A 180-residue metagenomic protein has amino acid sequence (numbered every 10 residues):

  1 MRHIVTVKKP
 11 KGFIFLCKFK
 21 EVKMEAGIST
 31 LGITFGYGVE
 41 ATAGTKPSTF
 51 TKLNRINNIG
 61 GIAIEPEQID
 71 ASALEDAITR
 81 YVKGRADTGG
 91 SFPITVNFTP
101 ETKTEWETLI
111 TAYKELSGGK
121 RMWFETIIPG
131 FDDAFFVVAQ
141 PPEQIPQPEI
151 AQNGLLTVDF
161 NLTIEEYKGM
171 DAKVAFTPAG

Functional and structural regions predicted by a protein language model:
M1-T42, K168-G180: Short, intrinsically disordered N-terminal pre-domain segments
I4, K11, S48, G130 (+3 more regions): Generic low-complexity segments that are intrinsically disordered, proline-rich and/or Lys/Arg-biased
G12-I14, S91-T95, D159-E166: Solvent-exposed, well-ordered amphipathic alpha-helical segments that flank/support binding or catalytic loops
F13, V39, L74, W106-L109 (+2 more regions): Extended hydrophobic/Leu-rich segments
E25-F98, Q140-L156: Solvent-exposed edge beta-strands and adjacent loop segments that serve as assembly or binding interfaces
D76-Q140, D171-G180: Extracellular/virion structural assembly segments
E125-M170: Short beta-strand and beta-hairpin "edge-sheet" elements
